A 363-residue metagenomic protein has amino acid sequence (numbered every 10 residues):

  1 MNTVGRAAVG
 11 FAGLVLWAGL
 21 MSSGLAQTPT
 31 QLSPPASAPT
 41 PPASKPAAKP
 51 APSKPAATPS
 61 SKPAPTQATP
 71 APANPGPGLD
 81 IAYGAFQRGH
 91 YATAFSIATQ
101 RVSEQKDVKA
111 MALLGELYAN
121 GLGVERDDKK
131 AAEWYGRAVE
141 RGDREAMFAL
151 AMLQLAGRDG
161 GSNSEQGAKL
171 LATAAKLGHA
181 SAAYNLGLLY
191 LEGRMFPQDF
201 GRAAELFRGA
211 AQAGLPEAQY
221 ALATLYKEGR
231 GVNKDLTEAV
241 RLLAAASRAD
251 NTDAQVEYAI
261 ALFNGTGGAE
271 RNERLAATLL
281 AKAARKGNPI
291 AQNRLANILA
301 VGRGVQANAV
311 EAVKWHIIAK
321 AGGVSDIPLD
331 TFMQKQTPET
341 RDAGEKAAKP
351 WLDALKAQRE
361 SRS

Functional and structural regions predicted by a protein language model:
M1-Q27: Sec-dependent N-terminal signal peptides
A26-S96, Q100, E104, E133 (+4 more regions): Compositionally biased, proline/threonine/alanine/serine-rich low-complexity intrinsically disordered stretches
L32, R294, A307, K320-S363: Terminal, low-structured helical/coil segments at or just beyond the last alpha-helical repeat
A73-N74, G78, F86-H90, E104-V108 (+17 more regions): Short helix-capping/linker turns of helical repeat alpha-solenoids
G78-A85, I97-R101, M111-N120, M147-A156 (+8 more regions): Hydrophobic face of amphipathic alpha-helices that form TPR/SEL1-like repeat modules and related alpha-solenoid
G89-T93, E125-W134, G161-L170, P197-L206 (+3 more regions): Structural signature of tandem alpha-helical TPR/SEL1-like repeats, specifically the intra-repeat loop/turn
F200, A204, G209-A291: Eukaryotic tandem repeat interaction scaffolds
